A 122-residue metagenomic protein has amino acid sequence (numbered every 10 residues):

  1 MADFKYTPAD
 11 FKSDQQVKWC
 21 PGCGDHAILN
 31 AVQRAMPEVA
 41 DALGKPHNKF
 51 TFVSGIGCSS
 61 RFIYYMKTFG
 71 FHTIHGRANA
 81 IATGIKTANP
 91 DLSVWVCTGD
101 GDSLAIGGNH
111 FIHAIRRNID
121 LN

Functional and structural regions predicted by a protein language model:
M1-D3: Basic/polar, acidic-poor N-terminal "presequence/leader" segments that form or can form short amphipathic helices
K5, A9-I74: Active-site diphosphate/adenylate-binding microenvironment
I56-N122: Thiamine diphosphate
